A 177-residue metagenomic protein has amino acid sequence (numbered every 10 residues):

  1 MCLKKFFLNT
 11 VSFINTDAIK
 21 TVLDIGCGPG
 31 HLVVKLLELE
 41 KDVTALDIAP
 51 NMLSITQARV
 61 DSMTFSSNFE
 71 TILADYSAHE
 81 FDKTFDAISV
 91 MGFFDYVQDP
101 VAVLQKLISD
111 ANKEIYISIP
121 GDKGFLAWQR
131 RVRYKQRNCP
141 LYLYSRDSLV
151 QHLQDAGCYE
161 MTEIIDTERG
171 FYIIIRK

Functional and structural regions predicted by a protein language model:
M1-A18: Conserved alpha-helix/loop element of class I SAM-dependent methyltransferases that forms part of the SAM/SAH-binding
I19-G26: Conserved class I S-adenosyl-L-methionine
P29-Y76: Class I SAM-dependent methyltransferase SAM/SAH-binding core
S89: A conserved beta-strand element that flanks and buttresses the S-adenosyl-L-methionine
V97-K106: A short, conserved alpha-helix within the catalytic core of class I
N112-P120: Conserved beta-strand signature within the Rossmann-like core of class I S-adenosyl-L-methionine
G121-P140: Short, glycine-/aromatic-enriched active-site segment of Class I SAM-dependent methyltransferases
P140-G157: Short alpha-helix
